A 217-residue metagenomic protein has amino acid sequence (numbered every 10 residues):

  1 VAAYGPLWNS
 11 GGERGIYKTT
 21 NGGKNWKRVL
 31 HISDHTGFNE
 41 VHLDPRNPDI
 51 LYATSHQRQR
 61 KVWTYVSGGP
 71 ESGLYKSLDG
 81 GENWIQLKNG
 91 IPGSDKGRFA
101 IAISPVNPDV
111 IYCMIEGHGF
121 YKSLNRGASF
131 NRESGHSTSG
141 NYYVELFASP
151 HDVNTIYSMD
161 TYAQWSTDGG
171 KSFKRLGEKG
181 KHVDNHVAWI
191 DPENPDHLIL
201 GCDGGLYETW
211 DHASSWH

Functional and structural regions predicted by a protein language model:
V1-H217: Beta-propeller blade termini and top-face loops
